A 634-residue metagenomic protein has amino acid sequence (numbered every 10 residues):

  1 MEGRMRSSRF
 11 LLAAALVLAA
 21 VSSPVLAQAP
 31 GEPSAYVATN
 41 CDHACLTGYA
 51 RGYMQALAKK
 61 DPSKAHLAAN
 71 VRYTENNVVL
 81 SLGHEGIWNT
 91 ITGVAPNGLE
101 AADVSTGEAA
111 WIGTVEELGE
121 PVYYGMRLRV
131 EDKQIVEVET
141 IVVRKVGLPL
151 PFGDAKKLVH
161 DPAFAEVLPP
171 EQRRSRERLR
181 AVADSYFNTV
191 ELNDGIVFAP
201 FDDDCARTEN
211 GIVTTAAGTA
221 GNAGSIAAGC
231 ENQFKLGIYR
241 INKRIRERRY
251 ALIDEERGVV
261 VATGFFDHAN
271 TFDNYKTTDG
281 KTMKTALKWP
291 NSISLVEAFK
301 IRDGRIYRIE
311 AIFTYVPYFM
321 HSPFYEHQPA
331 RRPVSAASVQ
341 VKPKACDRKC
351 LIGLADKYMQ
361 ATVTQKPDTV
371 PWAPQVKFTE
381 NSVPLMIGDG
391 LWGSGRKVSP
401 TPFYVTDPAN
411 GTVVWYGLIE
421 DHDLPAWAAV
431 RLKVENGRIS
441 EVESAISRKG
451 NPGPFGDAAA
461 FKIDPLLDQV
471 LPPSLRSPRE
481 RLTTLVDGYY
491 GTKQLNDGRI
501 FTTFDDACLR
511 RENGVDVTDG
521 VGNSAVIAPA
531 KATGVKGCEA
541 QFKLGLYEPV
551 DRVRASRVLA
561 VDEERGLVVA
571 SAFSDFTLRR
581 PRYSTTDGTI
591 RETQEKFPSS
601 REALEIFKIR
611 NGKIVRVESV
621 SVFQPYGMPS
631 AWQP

Functional and structural regions predicted by a protein language model:
G3-L12: Bacterial N-terminal signal peptides that target proteins for export
G3-R4, L18-A19, K342: Compositionally biased, low-complexity segments
A13-S23: Bacterial N-terminal signal peptides
A27-P634: C-terminal and inter-domain tail/linker signature
